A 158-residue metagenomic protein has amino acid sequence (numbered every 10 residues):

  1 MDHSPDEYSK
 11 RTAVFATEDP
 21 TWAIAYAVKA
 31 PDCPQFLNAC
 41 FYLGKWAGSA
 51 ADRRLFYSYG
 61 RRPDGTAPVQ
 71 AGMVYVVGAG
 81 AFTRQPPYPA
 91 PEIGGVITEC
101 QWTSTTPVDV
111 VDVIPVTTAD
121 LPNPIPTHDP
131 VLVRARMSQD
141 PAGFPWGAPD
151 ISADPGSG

Functional and structural regions predicted by a protein language model:
M1-H3: N-terminal ordered "arm"
D6-D32: Extended catalytic/binding region for NAD+/ADP-ribose chemistry, centered on the ART fold
K29-G158: Conserved NAD+-utilizing ADP-ribose enzyme module
